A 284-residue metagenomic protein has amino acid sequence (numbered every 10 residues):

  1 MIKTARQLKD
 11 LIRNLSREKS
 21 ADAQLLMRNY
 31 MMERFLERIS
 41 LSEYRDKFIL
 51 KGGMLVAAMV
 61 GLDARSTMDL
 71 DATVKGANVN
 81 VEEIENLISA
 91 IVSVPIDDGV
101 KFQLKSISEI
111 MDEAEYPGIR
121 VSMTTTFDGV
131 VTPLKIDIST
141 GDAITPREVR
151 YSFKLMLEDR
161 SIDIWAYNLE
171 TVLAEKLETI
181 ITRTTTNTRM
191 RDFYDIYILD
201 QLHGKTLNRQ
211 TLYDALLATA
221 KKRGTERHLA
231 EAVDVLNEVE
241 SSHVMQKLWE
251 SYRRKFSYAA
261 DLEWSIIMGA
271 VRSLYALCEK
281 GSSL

Functional and structural regions predicted by a protein language model:
M1-F48, A57-S66, L70-L284: Structured mid-to-C-terminal alpha-helical surface segments
